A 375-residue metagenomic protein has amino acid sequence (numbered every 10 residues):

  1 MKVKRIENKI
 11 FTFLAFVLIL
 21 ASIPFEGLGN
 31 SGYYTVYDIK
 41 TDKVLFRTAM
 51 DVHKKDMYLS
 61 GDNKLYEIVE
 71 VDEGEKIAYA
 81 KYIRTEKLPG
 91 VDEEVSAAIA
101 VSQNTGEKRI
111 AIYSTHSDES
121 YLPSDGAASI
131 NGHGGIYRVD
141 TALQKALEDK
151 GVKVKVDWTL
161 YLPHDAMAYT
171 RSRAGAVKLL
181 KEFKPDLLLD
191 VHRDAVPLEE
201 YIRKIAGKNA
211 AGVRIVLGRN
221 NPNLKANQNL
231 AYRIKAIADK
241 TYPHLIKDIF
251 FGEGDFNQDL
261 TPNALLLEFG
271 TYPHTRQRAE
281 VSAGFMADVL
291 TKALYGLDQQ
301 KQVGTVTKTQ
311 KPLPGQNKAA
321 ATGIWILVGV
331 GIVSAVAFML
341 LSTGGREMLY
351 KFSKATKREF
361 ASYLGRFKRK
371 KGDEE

Functional and structural regions predicted by a protein language model:
K2-E26, L327-T343: Sec-dependent N-terminal signal peptides of Gram-positive bacterial secreted proteins and lipoproteins
F25-D42: Short, basic/aromatic beta-hairpin or loop at an interaction surface
T48, K55, L59-T115, S120-P123: Non-catalytic propeptide/linker segments at domain boundaries
D125-E200: Catalytic-core regions of hydrolytic enzymes
Y137-A142, L224-Y242, R278-D298: Long, well-ordered alpha-helical scaffolding segments within enzyme catalytic domains, especially pronounced
G175-K178, F183-E268, Y272-P273: Membrane-proximal low-complexity regions enriched in glycine and acidic/polar residues
D248-T307: Active-site-adjacent mobile loop/cap segments within catalytic or ligand-binding domains
T307-E375: C-terminal single-pass membrane-anchor helix
